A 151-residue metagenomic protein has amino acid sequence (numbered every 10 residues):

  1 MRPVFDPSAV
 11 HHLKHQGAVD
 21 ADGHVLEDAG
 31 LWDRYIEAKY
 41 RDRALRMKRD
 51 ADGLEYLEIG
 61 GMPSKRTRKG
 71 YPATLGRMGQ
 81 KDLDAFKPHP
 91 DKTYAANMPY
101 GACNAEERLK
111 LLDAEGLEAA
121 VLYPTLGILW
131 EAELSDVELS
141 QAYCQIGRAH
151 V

Functional and structural regions predicted by a protein language model:
M1-R148: Helix-coil boundary/capping segments in enzymes
